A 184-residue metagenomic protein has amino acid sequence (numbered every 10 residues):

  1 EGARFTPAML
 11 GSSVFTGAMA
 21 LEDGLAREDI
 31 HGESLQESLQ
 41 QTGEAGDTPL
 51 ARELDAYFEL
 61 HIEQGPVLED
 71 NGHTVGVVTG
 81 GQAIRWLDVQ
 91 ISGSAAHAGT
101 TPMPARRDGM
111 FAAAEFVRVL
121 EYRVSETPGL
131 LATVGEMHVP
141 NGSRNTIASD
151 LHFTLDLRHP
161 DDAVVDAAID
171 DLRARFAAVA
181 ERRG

Functional and structural regions predicted by a protein language model:
E1-V75, Y122-T146, F153-D156, P160: Acidic/histidine-rich catalytic neighborhood of metal-dependent amide-processing enzymes
I62-P66, R85, A95: Glycine-rich beta-alpha junction loops
G80-G93: Acidic-glycine-rich active-site phosphate/pyrophosphate-binding loop
D88, G99, D108-G184: Metal-dependent amide/peptide-bond hydrolase catalytic core, centered on the "pita-bread" metallohydrolase fold
A95-T101: Glycine-rich, flexible beta-strand/loop modules in the N-terminal catalytic cores of phosphate-handling
A105: Basic phosphate/pyrophosphate-binding loop/patch that engages nucleotide-derived ligands
